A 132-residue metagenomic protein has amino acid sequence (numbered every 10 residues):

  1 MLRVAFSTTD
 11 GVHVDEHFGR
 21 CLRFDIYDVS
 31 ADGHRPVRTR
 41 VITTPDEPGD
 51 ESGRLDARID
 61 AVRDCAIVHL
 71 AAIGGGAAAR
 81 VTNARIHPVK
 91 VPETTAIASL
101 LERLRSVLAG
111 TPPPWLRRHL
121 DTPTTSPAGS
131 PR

Functional and structural regions predicted by a protein language model:
M1-D60, D64-C65, V89-R132: Non-catalytic interface/targeting segments
I59-V91: Mid-chain, well-packed structural core segment of small domains
